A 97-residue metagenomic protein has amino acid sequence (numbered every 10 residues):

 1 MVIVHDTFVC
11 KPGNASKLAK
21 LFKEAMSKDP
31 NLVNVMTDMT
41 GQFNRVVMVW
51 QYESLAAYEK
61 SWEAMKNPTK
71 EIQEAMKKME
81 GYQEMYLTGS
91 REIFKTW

Functional and structural regions predicted by a protein language model:
M1-E74, K78-W97: Short S/T/G/P-rich N-terminal loop/turn motif that feeds into the first structured element of a domain
